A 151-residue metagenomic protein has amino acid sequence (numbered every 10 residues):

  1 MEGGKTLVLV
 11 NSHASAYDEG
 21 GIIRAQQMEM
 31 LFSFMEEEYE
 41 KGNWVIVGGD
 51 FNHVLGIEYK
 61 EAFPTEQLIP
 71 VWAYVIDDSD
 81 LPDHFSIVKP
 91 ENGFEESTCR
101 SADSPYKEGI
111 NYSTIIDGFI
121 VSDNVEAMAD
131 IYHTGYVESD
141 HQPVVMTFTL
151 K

Functional and structural regions predicted by a protein language model:
M1-A14, V125, F148-K151: Beta-strand-turn-beta hairpins that frame and shape the catalytic cleft of phosphate-ester-processing enzymes
K5, V10, Y112-I116, E138-V144: Residues that flank catalytic or metal-binding motifs in active/ligand-binding sites
S12-A14, G49-F51, Q142: Active-site metal-binding loops of divalent metal-dependent hydrolases
E19-N124: Metal-dependent phosphoesterases centered on the DNase I-like endonuclease/exonuclease/phosphatase
G20, G135-D140: Solvent-exposed loop/turn segments connecting transmembrane beta-strands in outer-membrane beta-barrel proteins
L55, M128, V145: Short, ordered loop/turn segments at secondary-structure junctions
F119-V121, V145-T149: Short, well-ordered beta-strand micro-motif
N124-G135: Low-complexity, intrinsically disordered Gly/Pro/Thr-rich segments
